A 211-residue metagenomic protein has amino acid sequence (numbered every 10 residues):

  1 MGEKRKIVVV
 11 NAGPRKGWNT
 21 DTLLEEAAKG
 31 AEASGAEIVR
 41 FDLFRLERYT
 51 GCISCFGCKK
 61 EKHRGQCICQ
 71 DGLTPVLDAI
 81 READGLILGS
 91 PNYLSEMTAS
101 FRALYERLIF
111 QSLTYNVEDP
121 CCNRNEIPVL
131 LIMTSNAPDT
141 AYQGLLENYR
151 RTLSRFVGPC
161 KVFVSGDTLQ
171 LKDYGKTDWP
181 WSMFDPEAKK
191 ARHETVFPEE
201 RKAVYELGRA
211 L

Functional and structural regions predicted by a protein language model:
M1-E118, P180-L211: N-terminal beta1-alpha1-beta2 submodule of the flavodoxin-like/Rossmannoid cofactor-binding fold
F44-L46, S135, G166-L169: Short, solvent-exposed coil/turn elements at secondary-structure transition points
G51, Y142, D173-G175: Short, well-ordered secondary-structure micro-motifs
Y93-S95, A137-P138, L169-Q170: Short, catalytically relevant binding-site loops at active-site mouths
S100, L113-V164: Short, glycine-/small-residue-rich phosphate/pyrophosphate-handling segment
C160-T177: Short, solvent-exposed beta-strand-terminating loops
